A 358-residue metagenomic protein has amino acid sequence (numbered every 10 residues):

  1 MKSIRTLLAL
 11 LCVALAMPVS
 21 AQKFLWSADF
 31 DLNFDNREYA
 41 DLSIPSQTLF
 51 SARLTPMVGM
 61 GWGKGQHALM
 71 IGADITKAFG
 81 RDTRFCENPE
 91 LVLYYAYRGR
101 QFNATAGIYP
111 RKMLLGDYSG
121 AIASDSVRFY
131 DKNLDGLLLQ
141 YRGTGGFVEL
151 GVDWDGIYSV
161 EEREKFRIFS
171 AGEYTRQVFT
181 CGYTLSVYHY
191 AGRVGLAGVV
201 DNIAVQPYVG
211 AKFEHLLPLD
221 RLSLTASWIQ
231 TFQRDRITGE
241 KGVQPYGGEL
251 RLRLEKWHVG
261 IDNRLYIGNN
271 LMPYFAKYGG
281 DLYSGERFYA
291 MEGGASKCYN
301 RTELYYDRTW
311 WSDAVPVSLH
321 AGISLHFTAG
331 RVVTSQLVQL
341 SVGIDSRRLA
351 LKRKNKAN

Functional and structural regions predicted by a protein language model:
M1-L8: Bacterial N-terminal signal peptides that target proteins for export
L8-P18: Bacterial N-terminal signal peptides
A21-Y97, S335-A357: Beta-barrel outer-membrane channel/assembly domains of diderm bacteria
A40-I44, G120-I122, D281-Y289: Flexible, solvent-exposed loop segments that connect beta-strands
Q47-R53, R163-K165, N202: Short, surface-exposed loop/turn motifs at beta-strand boundaries within globular domains
G61-K64, D74, F85-N103, Y109-K112 (+4 more regions): Subset of outer-membrane beta-barrel
V92, G145-D155, E161, F169-R176 (+1 more regions): Exposed, low-structure sequence patches enriched in small/polar residues
N103-E173, T184-A191: Surface-exposed coil loops of outer-membrane beta-barrel proteins
